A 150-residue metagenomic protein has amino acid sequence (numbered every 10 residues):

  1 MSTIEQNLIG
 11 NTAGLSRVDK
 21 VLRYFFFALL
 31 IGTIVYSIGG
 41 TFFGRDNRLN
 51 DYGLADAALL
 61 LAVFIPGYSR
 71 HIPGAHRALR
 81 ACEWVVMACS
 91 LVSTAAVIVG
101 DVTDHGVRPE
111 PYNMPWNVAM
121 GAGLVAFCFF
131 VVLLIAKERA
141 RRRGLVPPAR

Functional and structural regions predicted by a protein language model:
M1-G32: Cytosolic juxtamembrane helix and N-cap/initiation of the first transmembrane helix
N11-V21, R45-R48, H71-C82, R108-P115: Membrane-interfacial loop-to-transmembrane-helix junctions in polytopic alpha-helical membrane proteins
L22-L29, T33, S37, D104-R150: Alpha-helical membrane-associated segments of multi-pass integral membrane proteins
R23-L30, A57-L60, E83, M87-S90 (+2 more regions): Residues within membrane-spanning alpha-helices of integral membrane proteins, especially the hydrophobic core/packing
F42-G53, T94-M120: Interfacial non-cytosolic loop connecting adjacent transmembrane helices
R48-G67: Generic alpha-helical transmembrane segments
L61-H71, F130-L134: Alpha-helical transmembrane segments in multipass membrane proteins, preferentially the mid-helix core
I65-A95, V99: Loop-to-transmembrane helix junctions at the membrane interface
